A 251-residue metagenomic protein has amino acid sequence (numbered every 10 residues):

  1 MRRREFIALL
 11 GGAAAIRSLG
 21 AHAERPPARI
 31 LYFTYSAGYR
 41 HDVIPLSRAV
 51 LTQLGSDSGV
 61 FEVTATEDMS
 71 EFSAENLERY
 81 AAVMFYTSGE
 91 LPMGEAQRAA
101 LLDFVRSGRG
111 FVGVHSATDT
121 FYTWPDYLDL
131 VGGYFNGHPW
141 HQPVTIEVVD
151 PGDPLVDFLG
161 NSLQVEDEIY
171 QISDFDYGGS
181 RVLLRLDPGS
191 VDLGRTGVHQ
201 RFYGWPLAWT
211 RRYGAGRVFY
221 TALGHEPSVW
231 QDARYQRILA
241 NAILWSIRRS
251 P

Functional and structural regions predicted by a protein language model:
M1, S18-F33: C-terminal segment of N-terminal export signals and the immediately downstream linker at the start of the mature
E5-A23: N-terminal export signals
E24-P27, T34, D42-P45, A49-D57 (+5 more regions): Extracellular ligand-binding/catalytic regions of CAZymes and related secreted enzymes and adhesion modules
Y32, R40-T120: Helical hinge/lid and interdomain linker segments adjacent to catalytic or ligand-binding clefts that mediate domain
L91-N161: A glycine-rich, often tryptophan-bearing local segment used as a flexible ligand/cofactor-contacting loop or short
G133, H138-G214: Catalytic beta-strand/loop cores that center a nucleophilic Ser/Cys/Thr and support acyl-enzyme chemistry
